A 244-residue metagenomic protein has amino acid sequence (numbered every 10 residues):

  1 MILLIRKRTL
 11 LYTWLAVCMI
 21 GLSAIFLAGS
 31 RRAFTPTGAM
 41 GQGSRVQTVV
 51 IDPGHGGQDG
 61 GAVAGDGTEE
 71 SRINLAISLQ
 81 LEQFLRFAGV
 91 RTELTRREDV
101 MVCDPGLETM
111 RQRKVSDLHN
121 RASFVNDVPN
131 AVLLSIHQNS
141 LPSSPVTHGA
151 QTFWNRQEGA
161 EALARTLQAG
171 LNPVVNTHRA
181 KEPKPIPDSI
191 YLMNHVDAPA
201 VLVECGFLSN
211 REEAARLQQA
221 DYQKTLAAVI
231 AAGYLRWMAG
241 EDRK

Functional and structural regions predicted by a protein language model:
M1-K244: Catalytic-site microenvironment of enzymes that process N-acetyl-hexosamine-containing cell-wall polysaccharides
